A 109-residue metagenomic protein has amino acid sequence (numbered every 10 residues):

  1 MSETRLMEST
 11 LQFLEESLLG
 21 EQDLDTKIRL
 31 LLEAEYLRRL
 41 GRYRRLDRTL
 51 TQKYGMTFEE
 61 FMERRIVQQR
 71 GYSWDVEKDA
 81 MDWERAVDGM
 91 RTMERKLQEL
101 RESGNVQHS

Functional and structural regions predicted by a protein language model:
M1-R65, R91, R95-S109: Small, basic N-terminal interaction modules of short regulatory proteins
L50, D82-R85: Low-complexity, compositionally biased segments
V67-W83: Short, glycine/alanine-rich amphipathic alpha-helical segment that often forms an alpha-turn-alpha hairpin
